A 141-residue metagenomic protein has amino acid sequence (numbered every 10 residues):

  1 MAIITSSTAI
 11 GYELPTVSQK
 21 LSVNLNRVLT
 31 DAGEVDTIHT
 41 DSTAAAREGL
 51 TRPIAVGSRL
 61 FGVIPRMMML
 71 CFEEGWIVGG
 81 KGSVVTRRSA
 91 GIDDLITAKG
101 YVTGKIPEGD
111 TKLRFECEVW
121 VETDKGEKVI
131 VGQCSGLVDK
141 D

Functional and structural regions predicted by a protein language model:
M1-P53: Catalytic strand-loop segment that frames the active site of acyl-thioester-processing enzymes
M1-V17, A90-D141: HotDog/MaoC-like acyl-thioester-processing domains
T5, N24, D36, T40 (+7 more regions): Residue-level detector of functional hotspots within protein domains
S18, L25, S42-A44, S58 (+3 more regions): Solvent-exposed, flexible loop/coil residues
R27, G80, G109-D110: Sparse recognition of residues in long alpha-helices and their boundaries
E48-A55, R59-T103: Hydrophobic beta-strand-centered segment that forms part of the acyl-chain substrate-binding groove
